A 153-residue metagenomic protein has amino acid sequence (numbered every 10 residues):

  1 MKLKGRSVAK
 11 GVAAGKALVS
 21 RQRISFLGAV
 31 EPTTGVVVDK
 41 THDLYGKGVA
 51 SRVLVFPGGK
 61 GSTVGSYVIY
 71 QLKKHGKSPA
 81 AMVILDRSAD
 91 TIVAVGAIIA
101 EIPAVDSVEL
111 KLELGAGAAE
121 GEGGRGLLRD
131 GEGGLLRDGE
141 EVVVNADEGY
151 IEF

Functional and structural regions predicted by a protein language model:
K2-A13, L18-G121, R125, D130-A146 (+1 more regions): Feature captures the catalytic cores and cofactor-binding loops of soluble hydro-lyases/lyases that act on carboxylate
